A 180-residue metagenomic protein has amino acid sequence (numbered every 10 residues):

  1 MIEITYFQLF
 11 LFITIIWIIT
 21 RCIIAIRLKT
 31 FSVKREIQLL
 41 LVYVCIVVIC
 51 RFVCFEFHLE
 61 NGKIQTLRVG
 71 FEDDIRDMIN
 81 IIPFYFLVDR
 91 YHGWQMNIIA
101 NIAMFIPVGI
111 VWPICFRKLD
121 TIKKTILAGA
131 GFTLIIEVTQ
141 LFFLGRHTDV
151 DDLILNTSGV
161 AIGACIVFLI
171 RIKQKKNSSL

Functional and structural regions predicted by a protein language model:
M1-G145, V150, A164-L180: Bulky hydrophobic segments
